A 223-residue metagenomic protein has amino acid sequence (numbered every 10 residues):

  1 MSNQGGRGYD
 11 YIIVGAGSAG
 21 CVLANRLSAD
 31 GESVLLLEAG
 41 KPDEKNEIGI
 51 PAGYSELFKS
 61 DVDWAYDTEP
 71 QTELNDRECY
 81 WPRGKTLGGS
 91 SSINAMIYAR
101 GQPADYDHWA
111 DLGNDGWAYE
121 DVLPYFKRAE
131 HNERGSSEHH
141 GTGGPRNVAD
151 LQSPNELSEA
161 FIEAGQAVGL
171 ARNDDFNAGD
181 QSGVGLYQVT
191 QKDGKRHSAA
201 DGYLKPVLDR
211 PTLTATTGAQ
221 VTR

Functional and structural regions predicted by a protein language model:
M1-R223: N-terminal redox-cofactor-binding region of secreted/periplasmic oxidoreductases
